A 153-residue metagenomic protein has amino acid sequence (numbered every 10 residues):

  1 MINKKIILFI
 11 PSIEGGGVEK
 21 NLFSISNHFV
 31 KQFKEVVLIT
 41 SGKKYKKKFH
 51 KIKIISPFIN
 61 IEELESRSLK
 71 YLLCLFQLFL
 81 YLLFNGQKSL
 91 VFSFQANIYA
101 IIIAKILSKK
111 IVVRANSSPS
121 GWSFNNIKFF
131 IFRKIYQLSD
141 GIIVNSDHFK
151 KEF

Functional and structural regions predicted by a protein language model:
I2-I7: Extreme N-terminal starter segment of soluble prokaryotic enzymes
L8-S68, F149: N-terminal strand-loop element at the rim of the active site of nucleotide-sugar-dependent glycosyltransferases
T40-S41, V91-F94, V144-N145: Short beta-strand scaffold positions
K47-K48, Y99-I102, K151-F153: Phosphate- and divalent-cation-binding pockets in alpha/beta enzyme and binding domains that engage nucleotide-derived
C74, F92-Y99, A115-N116: Short His-centered aromatic/hydrophobic patch
L82-S89: Glycine-rich phosphate-binding loop signature in dinucleotide/nucleotide-binding domains
V112-I143: A conserved, positively charged/aromatic
S139-F153: A short, active-site helix/loop in glycosyltransferases that binds the activated sugar's phosphate group
